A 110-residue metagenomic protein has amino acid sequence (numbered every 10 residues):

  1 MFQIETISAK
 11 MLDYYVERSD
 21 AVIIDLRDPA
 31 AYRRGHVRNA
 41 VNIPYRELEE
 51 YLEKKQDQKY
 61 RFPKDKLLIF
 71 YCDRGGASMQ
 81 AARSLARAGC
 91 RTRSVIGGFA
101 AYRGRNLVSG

Functional and structural regions predicted by a protein language model:
M1-A21, L26-L67, G76-G110: Rhodanese-like catalytic fold shared by cysteine-dependent sulfurtransferases and DSP/PTP-type phosphatases
Y71-C72: Short, surface-exposed ligand- or partner-binding patches at beta-edge/loop junctions that are enriched in aromatics
